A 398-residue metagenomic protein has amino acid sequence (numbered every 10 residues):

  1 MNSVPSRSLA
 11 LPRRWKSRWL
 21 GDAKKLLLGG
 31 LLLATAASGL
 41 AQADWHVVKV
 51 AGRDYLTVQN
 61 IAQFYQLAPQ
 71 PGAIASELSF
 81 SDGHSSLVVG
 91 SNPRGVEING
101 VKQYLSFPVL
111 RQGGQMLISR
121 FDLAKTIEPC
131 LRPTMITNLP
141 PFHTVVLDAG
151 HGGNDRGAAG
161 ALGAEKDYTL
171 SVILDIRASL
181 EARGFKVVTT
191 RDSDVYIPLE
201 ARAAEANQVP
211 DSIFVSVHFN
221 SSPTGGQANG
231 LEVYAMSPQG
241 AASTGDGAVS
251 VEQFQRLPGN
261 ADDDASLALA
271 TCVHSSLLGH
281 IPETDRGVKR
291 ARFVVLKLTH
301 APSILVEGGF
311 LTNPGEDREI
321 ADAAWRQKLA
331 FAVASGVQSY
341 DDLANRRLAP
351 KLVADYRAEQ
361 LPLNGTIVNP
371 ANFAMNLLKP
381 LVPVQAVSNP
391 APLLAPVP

Functional and structural regions predicted by a protein language model:
M1-D22: N-terminal secretory signal peptides that target proteins for export/translocation
N2, G39-A161, S171, S179 (+2 more regions): Primary recognition of N-terminal secretory signal peptides and signal-anchoring hydrophobic helices
S6, L20, L28-G29, L393: Intrinsically disordered and other compositionally biased segments
A23-K24, A201: Residue-level micro-sites within transmembrane alpha helices that shape and flank functional polar/acidic positions
K24-S38: Bacterial N-terminal signal peptides
L32, P71, I136-N138, T224 (+1 more regions): Sterically constrained small-residue positions within well-ordered secondary structures of folded domains
G163-P398: Active-site-proximal helix/loop segments of hydrolytic enzymes
